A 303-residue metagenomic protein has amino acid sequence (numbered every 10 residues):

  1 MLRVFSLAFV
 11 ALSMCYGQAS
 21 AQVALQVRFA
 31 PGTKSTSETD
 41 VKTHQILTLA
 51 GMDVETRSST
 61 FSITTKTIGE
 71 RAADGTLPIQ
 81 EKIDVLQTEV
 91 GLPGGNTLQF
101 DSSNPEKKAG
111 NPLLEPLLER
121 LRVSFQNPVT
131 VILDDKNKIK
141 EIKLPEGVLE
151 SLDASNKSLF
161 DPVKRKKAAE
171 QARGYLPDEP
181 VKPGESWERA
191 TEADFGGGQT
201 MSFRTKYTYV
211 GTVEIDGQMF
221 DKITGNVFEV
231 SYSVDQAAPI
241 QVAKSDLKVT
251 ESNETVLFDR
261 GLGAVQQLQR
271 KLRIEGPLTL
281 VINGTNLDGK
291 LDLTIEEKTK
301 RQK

Functional and structural regions predicted by a protein language model:
M1-L2: N-terminal secretory signal peptides that target proteins for export/translocation
F5-Y16: Bacterial N-terminal signal peptides
A19-K303: Signature of exported/secreted
